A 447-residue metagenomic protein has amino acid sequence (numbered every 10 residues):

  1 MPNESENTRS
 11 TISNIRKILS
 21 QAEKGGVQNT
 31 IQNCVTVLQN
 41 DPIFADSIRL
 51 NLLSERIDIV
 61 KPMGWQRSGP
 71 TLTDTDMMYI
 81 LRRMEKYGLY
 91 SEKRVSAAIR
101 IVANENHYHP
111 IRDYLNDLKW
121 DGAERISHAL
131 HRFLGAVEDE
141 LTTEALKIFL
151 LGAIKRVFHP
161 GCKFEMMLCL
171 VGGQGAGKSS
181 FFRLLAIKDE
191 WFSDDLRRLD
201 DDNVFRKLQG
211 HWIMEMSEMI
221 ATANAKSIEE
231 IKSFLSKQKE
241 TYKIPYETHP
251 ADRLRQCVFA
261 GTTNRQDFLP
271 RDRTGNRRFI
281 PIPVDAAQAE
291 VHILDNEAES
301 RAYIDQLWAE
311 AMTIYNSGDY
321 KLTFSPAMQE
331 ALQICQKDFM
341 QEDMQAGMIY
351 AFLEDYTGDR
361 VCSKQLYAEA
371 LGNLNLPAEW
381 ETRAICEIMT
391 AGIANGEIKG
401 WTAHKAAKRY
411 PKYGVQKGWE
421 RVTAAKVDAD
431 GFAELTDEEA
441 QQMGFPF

Functional and structural regions predicted by a protein language model:
M1-R125, E140-E144, N375-W380, A391 (+1 more regions): N-terminal nucleic-acid engagement/recognition segments and initiation subdomains in replication, restriction
I99-Q209, I213, K364: P-loop NTPase catalytic core of nucleic-acid-dependent motor ATPases
V204-Q209, I244-T262: AAA+/SF3 P-loop NTPase mechanochemical coupling elements
I213-L235, P270-G275: Conserved AAA+/SF3 P-loop NTPase catalytic/coupling segment centered on the Walker-B
I228-A251: Conserved catalytic/switch belt of AAA+ P-loop NTPases
L269-E290: A short helix-turn-beta junction within AAA+ P-loop NTPase domains corresponding to the substrate/partner-engaging
A302-C335: Long, low-complexity, charged/polar intrinsically disordered regions in eukaryotic proteins
L322-F447: DNA transaction DNA-binding modules
